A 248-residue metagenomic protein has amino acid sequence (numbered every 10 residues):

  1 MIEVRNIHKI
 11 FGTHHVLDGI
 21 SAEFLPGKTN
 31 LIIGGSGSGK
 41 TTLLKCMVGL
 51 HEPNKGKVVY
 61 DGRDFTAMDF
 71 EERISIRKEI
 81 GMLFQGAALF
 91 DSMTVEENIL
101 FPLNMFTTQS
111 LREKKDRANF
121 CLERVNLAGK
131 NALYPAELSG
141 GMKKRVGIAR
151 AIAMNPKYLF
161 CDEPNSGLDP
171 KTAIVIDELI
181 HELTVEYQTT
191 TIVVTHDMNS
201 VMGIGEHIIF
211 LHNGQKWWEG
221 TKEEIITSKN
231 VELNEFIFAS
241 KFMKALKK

Functional and structural regions predicted by a protein language model:
V48: Helix-to-loop junction immediately C-terminal to a conserved catalytic motif
G56-D64: Conserved ABC transporter NBD signature motif
Y134-L138, M142: Conserved ABC ATPase signature
A153-K157: A short, proline-enriched helix->beta-strand linker immediately N-terminal to the Walker B motif in ABC-type P-loop
L159-D162: Catalytic Walker B motif of ABC-type/P-loop ATPase nucleotide-binding domains
P170-T172: Helix N-cap at the start of a conserved alpha-helix in ABC-type nucleotide-binding domains
